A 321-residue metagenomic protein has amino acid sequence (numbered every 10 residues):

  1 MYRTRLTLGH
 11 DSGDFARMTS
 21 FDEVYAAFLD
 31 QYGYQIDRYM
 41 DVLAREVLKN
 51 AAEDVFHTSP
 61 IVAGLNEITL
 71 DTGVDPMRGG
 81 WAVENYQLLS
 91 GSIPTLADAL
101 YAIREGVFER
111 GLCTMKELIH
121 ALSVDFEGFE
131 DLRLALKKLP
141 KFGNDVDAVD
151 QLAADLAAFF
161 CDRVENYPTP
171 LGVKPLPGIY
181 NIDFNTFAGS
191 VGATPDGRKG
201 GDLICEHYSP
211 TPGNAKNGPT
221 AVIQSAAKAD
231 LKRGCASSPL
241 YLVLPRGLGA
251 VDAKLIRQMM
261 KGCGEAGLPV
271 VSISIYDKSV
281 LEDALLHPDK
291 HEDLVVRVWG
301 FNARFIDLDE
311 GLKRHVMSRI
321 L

Functional and structural regions predicted by a protein language model:
M1-R133, E206-R319: Structured mid-domain segments that build the active-site/substrate or prosthetic-cofactor binding neighborhood
D41-K49, V74-R78, G111-I204: Internal maturation/activation junctions in enzymes
